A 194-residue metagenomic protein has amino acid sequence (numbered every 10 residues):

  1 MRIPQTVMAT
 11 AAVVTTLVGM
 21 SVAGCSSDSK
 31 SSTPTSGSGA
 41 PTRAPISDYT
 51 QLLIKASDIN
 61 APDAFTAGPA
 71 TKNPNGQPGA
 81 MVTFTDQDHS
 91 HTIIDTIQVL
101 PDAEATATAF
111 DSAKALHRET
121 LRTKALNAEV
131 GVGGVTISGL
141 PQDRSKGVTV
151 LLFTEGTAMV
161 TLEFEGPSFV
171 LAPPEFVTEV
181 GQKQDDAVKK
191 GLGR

Functional and structural regions predicted by a protein language model:
R2-A12: Bacterial N-terminal signal peptides that target proteins for export
M20-G24: C-terminal motif of bacterial Sec signal peptides marking the signal peptidase cleavage site
C25-T83, P167, P174-R194: N-terminal "mature-domain start" segment
D58-P74, E104-L151, D186-R194: Short Gly/Thr-rich strand-loop-strand
P78-T85, G147-E155: Short, surface-exposed beta-strand/loop micro-motifs that present aromatic residues
A80-F110: A short acidic-to-branched-hydrophobic micro-motif
I94-T96, T157-G166: Short, well-ordered beta-strand elements
A107-T108, L171-E175: A short, polar/proline- and glycine-enriched secondary-structure boundary/capping micro-motif
